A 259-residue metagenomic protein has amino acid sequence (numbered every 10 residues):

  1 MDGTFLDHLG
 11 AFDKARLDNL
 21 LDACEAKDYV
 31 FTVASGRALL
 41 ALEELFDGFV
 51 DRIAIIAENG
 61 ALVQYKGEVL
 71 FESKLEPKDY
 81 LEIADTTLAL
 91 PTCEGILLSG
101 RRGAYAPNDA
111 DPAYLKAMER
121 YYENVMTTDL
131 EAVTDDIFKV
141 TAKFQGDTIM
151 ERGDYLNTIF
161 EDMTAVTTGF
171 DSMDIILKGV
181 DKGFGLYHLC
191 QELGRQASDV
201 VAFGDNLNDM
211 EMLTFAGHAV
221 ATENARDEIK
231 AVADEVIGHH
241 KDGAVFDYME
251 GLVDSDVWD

Functional and structural regions predicted by a protein language model:
M1-G10: Asp-based phosphoryl-transfer active-site loop
K14-A113: Active-site phosphate-binding/coordination module
C24, N59, L186, M212-L213: Hydrophobic residues within well-ordered alpha-helices
K27-T32, D51-I53, K139, S198-D199 (+2 more regions): Short active-site oxyanion
A41-E44, E151, G185, E211-M212 (+2 more regions): Phosphate- and divalent-cation-binding pockets in alpha/beta enzyme and binding domains that engage nucleotide-derived
F49-D51, N59, I159-E161, F215-A216 (+1 more regions): Short, structured coil segments at secondary-structure junctions
T86, T92-F203, L207-M212, N224: Conserved acidic, metal-coordinating active-site core of Asp-based, Mg2+-dependent phosphoryl-transfer enzymes
F215, V220-D259: Asp-based, Mg2+/Mn2+-dependent phosphohydrolase catalytic module
